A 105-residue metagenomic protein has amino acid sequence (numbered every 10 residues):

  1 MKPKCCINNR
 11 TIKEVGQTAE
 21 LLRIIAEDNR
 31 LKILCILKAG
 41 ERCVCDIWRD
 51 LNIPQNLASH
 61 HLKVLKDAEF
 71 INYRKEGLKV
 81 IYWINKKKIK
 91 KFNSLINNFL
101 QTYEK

Functional and structural regions predicted by a protein language model:
M1-Q17, K86-K105: Amphipathic alpha-helical dimerization/coiled-coil segments that flank or bridge DNA-binding/regulatory modules
K13-N56, K79-K88: N-terminal helix-turn-helix DNA-binding core of bacterial DNA-binding proteins
R23, K32-C35, K66, N72 (+1 more regions): A cross-family signal for key residues in well-ordered alpha-helices that form functional helical elements
I24, D67, N98-Q101: Regular, well-ordered alpha-helical segments
I53-N56, N72, T102: Juxtamembrane/interface motifs at transmembrane-helix termini
H61: Residues within the DNA-recognition helix of helix-turn-helix
K66-G77, W83: Beta-hairpin "wing" of winged helix-turn-helix
